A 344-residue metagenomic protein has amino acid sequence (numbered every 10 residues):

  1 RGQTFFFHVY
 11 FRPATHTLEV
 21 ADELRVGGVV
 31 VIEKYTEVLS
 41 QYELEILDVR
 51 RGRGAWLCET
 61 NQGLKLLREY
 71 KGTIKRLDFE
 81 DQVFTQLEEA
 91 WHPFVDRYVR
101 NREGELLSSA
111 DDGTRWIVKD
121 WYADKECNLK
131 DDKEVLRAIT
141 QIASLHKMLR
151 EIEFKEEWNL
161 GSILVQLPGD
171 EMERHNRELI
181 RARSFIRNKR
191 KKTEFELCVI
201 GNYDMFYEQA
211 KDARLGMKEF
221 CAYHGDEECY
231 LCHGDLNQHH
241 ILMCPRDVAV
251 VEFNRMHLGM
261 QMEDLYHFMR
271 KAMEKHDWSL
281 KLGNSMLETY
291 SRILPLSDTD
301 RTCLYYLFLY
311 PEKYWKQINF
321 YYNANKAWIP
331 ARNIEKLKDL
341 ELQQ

Functional and structural regions predicted by a protein language model:
T4, V26-E45, M205-E208, I334-Q344: Regulatory N- and C-terminal appendages and interdomain linkers associated with kinase/kinase-like NTP transferase
E37-E59: ATP-binding glycine-rich phosphate-binding loop
D48, R68-K75, E157-L231, S285: ATP-dependent phospho-/nucleotidyl transfer catalytic cores
L57, Y98, R214-E263: Active-site acidic catalytic loop and adjacent metal/ATP-binding pocket of ATP-dependent phosphoryl transfer enzymes
G63-E157: ATP-binding pocket architecture of kinase catalytic cores
W116-L129, R181-N188, Y310-K326: A glycine-centered beta->alpha junction motif in the catalytic cores of kinase/phosphotransferase enzymes
M262-P295, F308-K326: Active-site activation/catalytic loop segments of kinase-like enzymes and analogous catalytic loops in related
W315-Q344: ATP/Mg2+ or Mg2+-diphosphate-binding catalytic cores that bind nucleotide phosphates or diphosphates via glycine-rich
